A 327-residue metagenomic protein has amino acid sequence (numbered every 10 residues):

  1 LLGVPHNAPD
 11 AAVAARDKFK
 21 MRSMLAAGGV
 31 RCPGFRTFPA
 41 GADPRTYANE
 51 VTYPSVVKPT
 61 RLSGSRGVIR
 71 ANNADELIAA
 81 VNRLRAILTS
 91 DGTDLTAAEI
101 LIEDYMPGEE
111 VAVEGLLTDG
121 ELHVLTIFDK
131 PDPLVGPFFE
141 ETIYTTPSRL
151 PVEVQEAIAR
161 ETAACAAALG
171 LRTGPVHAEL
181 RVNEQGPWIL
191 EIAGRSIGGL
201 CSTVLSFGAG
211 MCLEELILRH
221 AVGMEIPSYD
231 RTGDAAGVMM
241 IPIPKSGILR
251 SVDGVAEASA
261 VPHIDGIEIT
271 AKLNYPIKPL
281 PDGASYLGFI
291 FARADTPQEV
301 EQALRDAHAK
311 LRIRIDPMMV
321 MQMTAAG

Functional and structural regions predicted by a protein language model:
L1-A40, M239, Y286: Conserved N-proximal alpha/beta basic substrate-recognition cap immediately N-terminal to, or forming the N-lobe
L25, E50-A71, T89-G108, V113 (+4 more regions): ATP-grasp fold ATP-binding core
R31-P33, P54-V57, A71-G108, F138-Y144 (+1 more regions): Conserved ATP-binding module of the ATP-grasp superfamily
P59-L62, F138, L280-S285: Short, flexible turn/loop "capping" segments at secondary-structure junctions
I69, A79-R83, E103, E110-D132 (+6 more regions): Beta-strand scaffold of nucleotide-dependent catalytic cores
I69, D104, T146-P147, S206 (+1 more regions): Short, well-ordered beta-strand elements within core beta-sheets of diverse protein domains
E156-A178, N183-E184, A193-V252: Active-site "cap" helix and flanking loop/linker of ATP-utilizing ligase/carboxylase catalytic domains
L218-G327: Peripheral (often C-terminal) accessory segments that flank ATP-dependent C-N-forming ligase machineries
